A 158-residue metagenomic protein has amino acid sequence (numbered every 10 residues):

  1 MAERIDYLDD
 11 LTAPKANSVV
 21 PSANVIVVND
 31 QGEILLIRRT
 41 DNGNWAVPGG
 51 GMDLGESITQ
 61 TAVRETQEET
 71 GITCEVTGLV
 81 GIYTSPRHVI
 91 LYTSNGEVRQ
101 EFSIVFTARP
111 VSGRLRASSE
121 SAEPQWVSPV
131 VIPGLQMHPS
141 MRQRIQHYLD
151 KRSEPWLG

Functional and structural regions predicted by a protein language model:
M1-N24, G96: Acidic, metal-coordinating catalytic segment for phosphate/diphosphate chemistry, firing primarily on the Nudix
E3, P21-A23, G32, F102-I104 (+1 more regions): Change "...and in nucleic-acid phosphodiester-cleaving endonucleases..." to "...and in nucleic-acid processing enzymes
V27, V105-R109, S128: Short, well-ordered beta-strand micro-motif
N29-I72: Conserved Nudix-box catalytic region and its N-terminal flanking loop in Nudix hydrolases and closely related
E33-I34, S112-R116: Short helix-loop capping/hinge motifs at secondary-structure junctions, enriched in acidic/polar residues
G43-N44, R114-G158: Nudix hydrolase/Nudix homology domain
T73-Y83: A short coil-to-beta-strand element that immediately follows conserved catalytic motifs
S85-R114: Active-site-adjacent beta-strand/loop module that shapes the phosphate/pyrophosphate-binding cleft
